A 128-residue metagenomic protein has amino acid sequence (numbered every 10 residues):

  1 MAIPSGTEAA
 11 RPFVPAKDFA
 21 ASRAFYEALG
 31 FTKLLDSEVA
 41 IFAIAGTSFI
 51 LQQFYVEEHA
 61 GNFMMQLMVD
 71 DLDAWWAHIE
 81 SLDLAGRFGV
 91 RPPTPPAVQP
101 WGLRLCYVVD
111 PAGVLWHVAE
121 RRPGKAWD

Functional and structural regions predicted by a protein language model:
M1-A21, M65, R121-D128: N-terminal beta-strand motif that seeds the catalytic metal site of vicinal oxygen chelate
S5-E8, E57-N62, Q99-P100: Short glycine-enriched loop/turn motifs at secondary-structure junctions
A10, E27, S37-E38, F63 (+2 more regions): Residue-level marker for the onset of beta-strands and adjacent loop->beta junctions in well-ordered domains
K17-T32: Amphipathic alpha-helical segments
L29-L34, D83-A85: Conserved acetyl-CoA-binding loop of GNAT-fold acetyltransferases
T32-V69, L115-E120: Conserved short beta-strand elements that form part of the metal-binding/catalytic scaffold of enzyme active sites
Q53, Q99-P100, Y107, V118-K125: Short beta->alpha transition motifs characteristic of CBS
L67-L115: Vicinal oxygen chelate
